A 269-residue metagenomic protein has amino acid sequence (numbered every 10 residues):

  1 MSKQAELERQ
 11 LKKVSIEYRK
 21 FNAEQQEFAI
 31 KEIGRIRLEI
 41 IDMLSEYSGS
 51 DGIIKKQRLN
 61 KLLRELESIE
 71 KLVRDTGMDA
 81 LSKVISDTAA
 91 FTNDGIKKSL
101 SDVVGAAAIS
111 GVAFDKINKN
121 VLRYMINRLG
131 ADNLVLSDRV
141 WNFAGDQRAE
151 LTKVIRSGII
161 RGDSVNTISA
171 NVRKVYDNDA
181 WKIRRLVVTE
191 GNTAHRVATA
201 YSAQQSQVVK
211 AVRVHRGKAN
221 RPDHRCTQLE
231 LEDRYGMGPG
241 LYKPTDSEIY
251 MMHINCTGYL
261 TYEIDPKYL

Functional and structural regions predicted by a protein language model:
M1-R173, K267-L269: N-terminal leader/targeting and assembly helices and adjacent pre-domain segments
K174, N178-L269: Acidic, glycine-rich two-metal-ion catalytic cores of nucleic acid-processing enzymes
